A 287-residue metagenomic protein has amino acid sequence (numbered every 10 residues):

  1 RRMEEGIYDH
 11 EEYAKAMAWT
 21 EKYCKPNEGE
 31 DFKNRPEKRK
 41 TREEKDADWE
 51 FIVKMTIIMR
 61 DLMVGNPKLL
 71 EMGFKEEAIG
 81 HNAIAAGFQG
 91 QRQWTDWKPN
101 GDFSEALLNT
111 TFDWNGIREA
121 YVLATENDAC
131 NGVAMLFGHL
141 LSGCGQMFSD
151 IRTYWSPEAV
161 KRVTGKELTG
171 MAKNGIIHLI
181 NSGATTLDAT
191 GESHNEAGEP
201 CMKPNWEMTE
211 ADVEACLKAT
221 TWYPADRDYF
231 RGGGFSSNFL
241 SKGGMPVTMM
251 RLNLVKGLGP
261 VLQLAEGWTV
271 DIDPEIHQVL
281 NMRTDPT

Functional and structural regions predicted by a protein language model:
R1-E12: Terminal amphipathic helices with adjacent charged low-complexity linkers/tails
H10-E43, W49-T287: Anaerobic metallocofactor- and corrinoid-dependent redox/one-carbon enzyme cores, especially those from methanogenesis
